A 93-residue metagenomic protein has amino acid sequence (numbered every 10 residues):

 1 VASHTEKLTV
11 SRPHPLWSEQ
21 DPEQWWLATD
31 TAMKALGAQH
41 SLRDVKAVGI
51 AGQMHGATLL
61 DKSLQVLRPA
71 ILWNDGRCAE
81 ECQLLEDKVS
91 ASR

Functional and structural regions predicted by a protein language model:
V1-P69, E80: N-terminal glycine/serine-rich phosphate-binding loop of ATP-dependent small-molecule kinases, especially carbohydrate
N74-R93: Glycine-rich phosphate-binding loop plus the immediately following alpha-helix
